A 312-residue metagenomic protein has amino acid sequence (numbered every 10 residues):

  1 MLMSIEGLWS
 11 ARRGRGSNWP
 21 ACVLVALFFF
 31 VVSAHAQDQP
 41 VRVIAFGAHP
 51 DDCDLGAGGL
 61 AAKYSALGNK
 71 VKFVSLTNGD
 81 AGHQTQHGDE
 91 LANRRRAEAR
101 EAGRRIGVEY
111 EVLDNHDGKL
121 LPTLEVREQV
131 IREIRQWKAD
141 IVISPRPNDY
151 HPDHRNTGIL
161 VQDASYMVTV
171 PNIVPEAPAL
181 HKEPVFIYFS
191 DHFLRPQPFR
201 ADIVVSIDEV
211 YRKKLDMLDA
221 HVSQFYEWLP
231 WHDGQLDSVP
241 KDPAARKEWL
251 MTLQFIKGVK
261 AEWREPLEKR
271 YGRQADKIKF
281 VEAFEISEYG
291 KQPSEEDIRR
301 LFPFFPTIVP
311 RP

Functional and structural regions predicted by a protein language model:
M1-S17: N-terminal secretory signal peptides that target proteins for export/translocation
S4, T77-G79, A139, H192: Short connector loops/turns at beta-strand edges and beta->alpha or beta->beta junctions
P20-V32: Bacterial N-terminal signal peptides
H35-W137, I159, M167: Active-site rim/loop-helix segments in enzyme catalytic domains that contact anionic ligands
G59, N148, H192, G290: Flexible, active-site-proximal loop/turn residues at the rims of small-molecule/cofactor binding pockets and catalytic
K72, E109-D191, F199: Internal alpha/beta domain cores that form substrate/cofactor-binding pockets in large enzymes and binding proteins
H83-Q86, Q197-A201: Short acidic, glycine/proline-rich loop/turn micro-motifs
V170-P175, L180-K182, P196-Q197, I203-P312: C-terminal accessory domains and tails appended to enzymatic cores
